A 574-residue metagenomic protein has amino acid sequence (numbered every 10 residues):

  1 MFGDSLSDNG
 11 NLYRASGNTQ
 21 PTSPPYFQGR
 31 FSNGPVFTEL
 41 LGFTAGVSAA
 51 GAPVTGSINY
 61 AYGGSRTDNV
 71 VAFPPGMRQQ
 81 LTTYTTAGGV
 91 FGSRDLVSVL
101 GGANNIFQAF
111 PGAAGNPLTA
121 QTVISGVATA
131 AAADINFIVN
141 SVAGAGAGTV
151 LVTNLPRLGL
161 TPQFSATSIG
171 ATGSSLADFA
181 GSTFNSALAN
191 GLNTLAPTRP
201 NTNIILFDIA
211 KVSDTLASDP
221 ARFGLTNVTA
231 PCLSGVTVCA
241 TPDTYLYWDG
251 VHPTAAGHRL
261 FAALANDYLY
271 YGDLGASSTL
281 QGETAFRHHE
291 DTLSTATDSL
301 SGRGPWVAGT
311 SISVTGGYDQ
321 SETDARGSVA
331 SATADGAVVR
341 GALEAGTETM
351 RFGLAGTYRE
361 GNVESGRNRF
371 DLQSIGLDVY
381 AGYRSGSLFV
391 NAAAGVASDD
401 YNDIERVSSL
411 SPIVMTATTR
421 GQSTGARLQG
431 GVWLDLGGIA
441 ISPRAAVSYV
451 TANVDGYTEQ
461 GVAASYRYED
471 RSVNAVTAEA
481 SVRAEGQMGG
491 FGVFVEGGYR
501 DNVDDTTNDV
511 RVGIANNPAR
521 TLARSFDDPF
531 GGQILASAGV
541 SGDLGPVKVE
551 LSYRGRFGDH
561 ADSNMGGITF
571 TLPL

Functional and structural regions predicted by a protein language model:
M1-G309, G316-R326, D543: Conserved active-site regions of diverse hydrolases
F2, A61, S98-G102, N154 (+5 more regions): Short beta-strand segments
Q80-L81, T129-I138, F184-G191, V339 (+3 more regions): Short, well-ordered amphipathic alpha-helical segments that serve as non-catalytic structural scaffolds within diverse
G88, T279-R444, S448-T451, D543 (+1 more regions): Outer membrane beta-barrel translocator domains of Type V secretion systems
P111-I124, P162-A177, D219-S234, R326-A334 (+4 more regions): Solvent-exposed, glycine/polar-rich loop segments of beta-barrel outer-membrane systems
G181, I439, R444-G497: Aromatic-anchored, glycine/proline-accented short structural segments that stabilize local strand-turns or short
T244-Y247, A464-Y466, L551: Short beta-alpha connecting loops at secondary-structure transitions that line or flank enzyme active sites
I312, G316, R369, D378-G382 (+1 more regions): Outer membrane beta-barrel transmembrane domains
